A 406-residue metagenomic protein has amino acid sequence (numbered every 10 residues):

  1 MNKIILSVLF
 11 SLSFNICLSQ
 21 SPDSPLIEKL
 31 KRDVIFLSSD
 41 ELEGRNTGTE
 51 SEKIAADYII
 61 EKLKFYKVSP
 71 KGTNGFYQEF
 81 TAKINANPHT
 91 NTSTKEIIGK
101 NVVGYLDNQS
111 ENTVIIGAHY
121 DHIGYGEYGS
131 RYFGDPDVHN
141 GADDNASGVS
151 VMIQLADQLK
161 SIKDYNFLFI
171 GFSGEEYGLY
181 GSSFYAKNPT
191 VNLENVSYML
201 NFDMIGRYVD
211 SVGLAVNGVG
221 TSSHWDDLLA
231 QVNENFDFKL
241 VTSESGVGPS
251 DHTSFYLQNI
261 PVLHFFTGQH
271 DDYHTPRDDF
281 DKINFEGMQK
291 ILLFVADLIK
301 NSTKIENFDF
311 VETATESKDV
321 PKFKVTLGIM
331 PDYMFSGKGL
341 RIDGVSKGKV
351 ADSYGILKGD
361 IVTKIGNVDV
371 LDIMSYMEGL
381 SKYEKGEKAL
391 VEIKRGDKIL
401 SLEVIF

Functional and structural regions predicted by a protein language model:
S24-I54, Y66, P70-G72, Y198 (+2 more regions): N-terminal capping segment at the start of a domain
R45-L106: A non-catalytic alpha/beta surface segment that caps or lines the substrate-entry region of metallo-dependent hydrolase
G104, I116-G117, H122, E127-G178 (+1 more regions): Alpha-helical metal-binding/catalytic segments enriched in His/Glu/Asp
E111, F172-H264, N284: Metal-dependent peptidase/peptidase-like ectodomains
D271-E316: His/Asp/Glu-rich mid-to-C-terminal helical/loop segments that flank catalytic regions of hydrolases
T313-K358: PDZ/PDZ-like groove recognition
S353-I373: Conserved PDZ fold ligand-binding element
E378-F406: PDZ-domain C-terminal substructure recognizer with occasional recognition of PDZ-binding tails
